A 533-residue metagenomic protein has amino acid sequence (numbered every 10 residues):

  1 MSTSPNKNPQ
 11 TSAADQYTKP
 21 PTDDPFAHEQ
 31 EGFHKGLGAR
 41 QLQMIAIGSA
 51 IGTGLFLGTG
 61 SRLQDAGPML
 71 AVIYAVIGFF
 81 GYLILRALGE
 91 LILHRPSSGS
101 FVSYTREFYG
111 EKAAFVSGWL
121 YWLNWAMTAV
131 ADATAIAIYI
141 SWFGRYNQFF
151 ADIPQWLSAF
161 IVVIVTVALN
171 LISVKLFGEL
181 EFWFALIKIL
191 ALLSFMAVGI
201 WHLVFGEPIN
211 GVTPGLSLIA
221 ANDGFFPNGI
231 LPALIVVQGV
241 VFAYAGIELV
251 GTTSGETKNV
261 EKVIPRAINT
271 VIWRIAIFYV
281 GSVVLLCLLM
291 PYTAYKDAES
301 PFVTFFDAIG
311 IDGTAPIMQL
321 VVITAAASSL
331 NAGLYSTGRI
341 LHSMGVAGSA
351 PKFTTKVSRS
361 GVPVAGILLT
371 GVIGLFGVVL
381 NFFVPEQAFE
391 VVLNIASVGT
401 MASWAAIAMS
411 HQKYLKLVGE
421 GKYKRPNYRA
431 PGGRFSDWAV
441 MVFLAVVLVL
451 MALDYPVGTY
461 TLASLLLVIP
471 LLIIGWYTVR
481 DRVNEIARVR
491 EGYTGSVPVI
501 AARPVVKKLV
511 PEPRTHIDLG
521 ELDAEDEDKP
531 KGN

Functional and structural regions predicted by a protein language model:
M1-G60, Q64-M69, Y82, R86 (+4 more regions): Membrane-interface "cap" regions at the ends of multi-pass membrane proteins
F33-L37, I47, L57-S158, V271-A276 (+2 more regions): Extracellular loop-to-transmembrane helix junctions
L37-F56, S61, V162-V165, I219-V280 (+3 more regions): Hydrophobic, membrane-embedded alpha-helices of multi-pass small-molecule transporters
S103-T105, G110, W142-N147, S217-D223 (+4 more regions): TM-loop-TM module centered on a large, flexible mid-protein loop between adjacent transmembrane helices in multi-pass
P154-T213, I268-I272, L393-A406, S436-A439 (+1 more regions): Membrane-interface loop-to-helix entry segments
F184, F353-V364, W404-Y455, E491-T494: C-terminal membrane-solvent junction of multi-pass transporters and transport-like membrane proteins
I187-A221, V284-L289, W404-G421, V479-N484: Hydrophobic alpha-helical segments and their helix-loop junctions in multi-pass secondary transporters
F195, L203, V391, I395-S403 (+1 more regions): A generic transmembrane alpha-helix motif of multi-pass inner-membrane proteins
